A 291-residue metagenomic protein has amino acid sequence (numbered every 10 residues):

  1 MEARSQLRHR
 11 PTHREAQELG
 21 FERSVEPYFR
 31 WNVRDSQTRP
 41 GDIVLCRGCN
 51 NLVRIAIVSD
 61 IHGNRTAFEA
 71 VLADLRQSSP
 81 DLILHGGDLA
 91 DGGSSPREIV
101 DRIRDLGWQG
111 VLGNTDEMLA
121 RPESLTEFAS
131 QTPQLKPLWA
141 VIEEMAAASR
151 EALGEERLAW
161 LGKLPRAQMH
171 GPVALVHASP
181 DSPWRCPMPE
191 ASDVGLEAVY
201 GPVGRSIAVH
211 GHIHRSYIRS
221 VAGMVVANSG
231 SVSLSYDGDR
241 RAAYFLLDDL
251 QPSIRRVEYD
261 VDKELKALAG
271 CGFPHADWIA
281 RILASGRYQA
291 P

Functional and structural regions predicted by a protein language model:
R4-S5, G20, S24: Short, positively charged low-complexity motifs
N51, S130-W139, V173-V203: Active-site-proximal segments of metal-dependent phosphoesterases and phosphodiesterases across multiple
R54-H62, P172-S179, V226-G230: Active-site-proximal beta-strand elements of phosphoester/diester hydrolases
R54-S149: Core catalytic region of metal-dependent phosphoesterases/phosphodiesterases, especially metallo-beta-lactamase-like
S59-I61, G87-L89, W108, N114-E117 (+5 more regions): Active-site metal-binding loops of divalent metal-dependent hydrolases
H62-A67, D91-S94, T115-R121, D181-P183 (+2 more regions): Active-site environment of divalent metal-dependent phosphoester hydrolases
R219-P291: Acidic, His/Gly-rich catalytic cores of divalent-metal-dependent hydrolytic chemistry
